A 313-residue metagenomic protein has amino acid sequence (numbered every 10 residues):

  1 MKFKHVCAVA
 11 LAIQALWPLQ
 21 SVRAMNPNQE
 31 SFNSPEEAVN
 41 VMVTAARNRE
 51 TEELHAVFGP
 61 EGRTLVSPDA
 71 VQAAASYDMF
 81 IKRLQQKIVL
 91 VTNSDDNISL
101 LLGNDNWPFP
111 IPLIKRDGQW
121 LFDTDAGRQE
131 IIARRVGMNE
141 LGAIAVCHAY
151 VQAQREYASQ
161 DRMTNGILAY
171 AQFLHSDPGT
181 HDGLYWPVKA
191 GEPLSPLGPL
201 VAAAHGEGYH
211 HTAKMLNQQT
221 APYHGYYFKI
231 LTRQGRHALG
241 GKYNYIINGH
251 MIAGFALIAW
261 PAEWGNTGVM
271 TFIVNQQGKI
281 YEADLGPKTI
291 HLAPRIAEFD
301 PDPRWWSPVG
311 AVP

Functional and structural regions predicted by a protein language model:
M1-V9: Bacterial N-terminal signal peptides that target proteins for export
A8-P18: Bacterial N-terminal signal peptides
A24-T44, G127-Q152, E156: Short, low-complexity N-terminal intrinsically disordered segments enriched in polar/charged residues
E50-E61, L168-A169: Short, well-ordered alpha-helical segments enriched in acidic and aromatic residues
G59-F109, N217, A221-H224, Q234-R236 (+1 more regions): Surface-exposed, charged secondary-structure patches
I98-L141, A145-H148, K279-A283: Short beta-strand edge/turn micro-motifs at domain boundaries
Y157-N266: Flexible, glycine-rich surface segments
A253-P313: C-terminal soluble interaction/assembly domains
